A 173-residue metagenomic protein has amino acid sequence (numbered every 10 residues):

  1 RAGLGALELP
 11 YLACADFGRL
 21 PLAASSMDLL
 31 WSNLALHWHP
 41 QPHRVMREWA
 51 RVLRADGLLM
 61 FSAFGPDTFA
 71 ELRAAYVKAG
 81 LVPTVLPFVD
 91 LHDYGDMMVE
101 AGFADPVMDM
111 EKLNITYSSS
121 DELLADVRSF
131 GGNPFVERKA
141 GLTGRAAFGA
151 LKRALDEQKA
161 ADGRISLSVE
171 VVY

Functional and structural regions predicted by a protein language model:
R1-A23, L29, H43-R47: Class I SAM-dependent methyltransferase SAM/SAH-binding core
G5, P40, R54, F103: Short conserved AdoMet
A13, L58, K78-A79: Conserved catalytic core of the tyrosine transesterase superfamily
D28-H43, A63: A short SAM/SAH-binding and catalytic strip from SAM-dependent methyltransferases
H43-L58: A short glycine-rich, Lys/Arg-flanked "PGG" loop and its adjoining helix->strand segment in the class I
L59-M60, D105: A short hydrophobic/small-residue beta-strand
P66-V85, H92-E111, R128-S129: Short, glycine-/aromatic-enriched active-site segment of Class I SAM-dependent methyltransferases
A104-Y173: Conserved Class I S-adenosyl-L-methionine
